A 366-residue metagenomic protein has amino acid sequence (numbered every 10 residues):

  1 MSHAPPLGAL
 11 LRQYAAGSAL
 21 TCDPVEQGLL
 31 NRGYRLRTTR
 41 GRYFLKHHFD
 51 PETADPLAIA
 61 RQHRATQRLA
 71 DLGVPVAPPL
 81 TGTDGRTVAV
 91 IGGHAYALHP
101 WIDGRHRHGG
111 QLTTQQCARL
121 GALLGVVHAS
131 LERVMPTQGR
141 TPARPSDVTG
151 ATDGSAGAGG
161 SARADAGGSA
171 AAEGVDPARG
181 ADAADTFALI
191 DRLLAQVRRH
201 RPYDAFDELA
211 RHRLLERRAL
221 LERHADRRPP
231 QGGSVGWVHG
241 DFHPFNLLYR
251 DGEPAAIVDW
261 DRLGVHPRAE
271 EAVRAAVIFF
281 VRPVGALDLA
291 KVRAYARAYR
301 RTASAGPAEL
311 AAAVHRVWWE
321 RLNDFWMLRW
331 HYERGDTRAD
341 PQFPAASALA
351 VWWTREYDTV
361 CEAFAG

Functional and structural regions predicted by a protein language model:
M1-L20: Juxta-kinase regulatory segment immediately upstream of eukaryotic protein kinase catalytic domains
D23-Q27: Protein kinase glycine-rich loop
L29-R37, F44-L45, P79, H224-E270: Active-site acidic catalytic loop and adjacent metal/ATP-binding pocket of ATP-dependent phosphoryl transfer enzymes
T39-T141, A170: ATP-binding pocket architecture of kinase catalytic cores
G110-R211, V235: A cross-family kinase active-site recognition segment
G154, D165, R192, Q196-H200 (+2 more regions): ATP/Mg2+ or Mg2+-diphosphate-binding catalytic cores that bind nucleotide phosphates or diphosphates via glycine-rich
Q196, R213-H224: Membrane-embedded hairpin module used as a gating/binding unit in multi-pass transport and secretion proteins
A269-S304, V317-D336: Active-site activation/catalytic loop segments of kinase-like enzymes and analogous catalytic loops in related
